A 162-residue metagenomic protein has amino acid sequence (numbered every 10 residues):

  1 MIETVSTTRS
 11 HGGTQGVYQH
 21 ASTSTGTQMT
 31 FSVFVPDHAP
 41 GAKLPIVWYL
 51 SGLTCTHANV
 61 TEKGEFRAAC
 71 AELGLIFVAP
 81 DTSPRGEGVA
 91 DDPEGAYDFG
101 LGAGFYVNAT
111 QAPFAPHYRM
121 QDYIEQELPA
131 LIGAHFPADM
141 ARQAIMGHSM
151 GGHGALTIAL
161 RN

Functional and structural regions predicted by a protein language model:
M1-N162: Non-catalytic cap/lid and distal C-terminal segments of serine-dependent acyl enzymes
